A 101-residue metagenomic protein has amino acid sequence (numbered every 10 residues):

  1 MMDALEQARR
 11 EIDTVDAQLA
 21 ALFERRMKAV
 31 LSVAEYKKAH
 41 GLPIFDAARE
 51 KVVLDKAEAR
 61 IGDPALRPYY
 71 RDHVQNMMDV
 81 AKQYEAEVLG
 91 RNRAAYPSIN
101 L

Functional and structural regions predicted by a protein language model:
M1-L101: Domain-level signature for soluble enzymes in the chorismate/prephenate branch of the shikimate pathway
